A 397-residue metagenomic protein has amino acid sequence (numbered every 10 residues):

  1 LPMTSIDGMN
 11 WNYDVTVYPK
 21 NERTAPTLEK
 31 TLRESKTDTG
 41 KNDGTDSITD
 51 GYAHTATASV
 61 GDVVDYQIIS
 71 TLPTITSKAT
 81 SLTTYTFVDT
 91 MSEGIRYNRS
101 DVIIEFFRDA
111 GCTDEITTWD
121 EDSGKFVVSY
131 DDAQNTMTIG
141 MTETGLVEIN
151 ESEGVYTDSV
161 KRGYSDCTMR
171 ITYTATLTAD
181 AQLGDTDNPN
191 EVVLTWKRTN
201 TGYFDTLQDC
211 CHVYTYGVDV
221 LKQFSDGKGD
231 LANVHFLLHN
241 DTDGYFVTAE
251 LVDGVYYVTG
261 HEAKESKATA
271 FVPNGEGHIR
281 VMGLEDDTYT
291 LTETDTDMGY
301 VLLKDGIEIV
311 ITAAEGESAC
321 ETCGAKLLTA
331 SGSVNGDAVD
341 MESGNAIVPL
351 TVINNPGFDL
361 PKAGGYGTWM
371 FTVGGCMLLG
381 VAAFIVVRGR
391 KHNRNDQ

Functional and structural regions predicted by a protein language model:
L1-Q397: Solvent-exposed loop/turn and edge beta-strand elements of beta-rich ligand-binding domains
